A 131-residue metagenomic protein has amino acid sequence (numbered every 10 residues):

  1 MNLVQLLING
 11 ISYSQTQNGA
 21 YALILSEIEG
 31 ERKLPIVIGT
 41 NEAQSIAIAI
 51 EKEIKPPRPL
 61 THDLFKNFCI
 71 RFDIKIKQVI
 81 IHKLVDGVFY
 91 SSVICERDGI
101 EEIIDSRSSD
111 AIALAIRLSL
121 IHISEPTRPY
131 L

Functional and structural regions predicted by a protein language model:
N2-K75: A positional/architectural concept
I38, S106, S124: A conserved hydrophobic position in a structured secondary element of the catalytic/binding core that shapes
P57, A113-L114: Acidic-enriched and Gly/Ser
F65, A111, I123: Aromatic/hydrophobic pocket-lining residues that form π-stacking "cages" and hydrophobic walls in ligand
R71, L114-S119: Alpha-helix C-terminal capping segments
F72-I112: Catalytic-site beta-strand/loop segments enriched in glycine and acidic/polar residues
I121-E125, P129-L131: Single conserved hydrophobic/aromatic residue that forms the stacking wall/gate of nucleotide- or nucleobase-binding
